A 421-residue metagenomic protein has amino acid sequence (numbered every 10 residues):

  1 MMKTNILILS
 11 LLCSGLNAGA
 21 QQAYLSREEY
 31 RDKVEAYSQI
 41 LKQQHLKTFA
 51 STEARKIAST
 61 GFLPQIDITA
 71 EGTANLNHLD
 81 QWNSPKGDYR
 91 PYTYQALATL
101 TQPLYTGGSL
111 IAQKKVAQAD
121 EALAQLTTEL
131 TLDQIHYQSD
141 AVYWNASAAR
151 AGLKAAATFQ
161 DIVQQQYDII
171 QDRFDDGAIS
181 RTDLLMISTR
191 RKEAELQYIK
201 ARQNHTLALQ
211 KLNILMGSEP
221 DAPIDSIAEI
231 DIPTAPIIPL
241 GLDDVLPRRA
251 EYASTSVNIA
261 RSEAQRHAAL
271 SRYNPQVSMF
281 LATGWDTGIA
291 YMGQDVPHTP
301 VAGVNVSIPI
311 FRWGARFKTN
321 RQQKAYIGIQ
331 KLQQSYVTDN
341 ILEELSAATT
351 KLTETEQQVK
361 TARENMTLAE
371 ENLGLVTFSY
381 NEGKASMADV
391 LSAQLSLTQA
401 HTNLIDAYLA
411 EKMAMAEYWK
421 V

Functional and structural regions predicted by a protein language model:
M1-R27: Bacterial Sec-dependent N-terminal signal peptides
A20-D67, P220-A260, T338, T349 (+1 more regions): Bacterial Sec-pathway N-terminal export signals of envelope proteins
K42, Q65-G87, T101-L130, A253 (+4 more regions): Small/polar (Gly/Ser/Thr/Ala-rich) solvent-exposed segments that form structured loops/beta-strands/short helices used
Q43-A58, T131, I135-K154, D172 (+4 more regions): Amphipathic alpha-helical coiled-coil segments
S59, T101-P103, H267-L270, N305-S307: Transmembrane beta-barrel domains of outer membrane proteins
Y94-A98, P300-V306: Hydrophobic, lipid-facing positions within transmembrane beta-strands of outer-membrane proteins
Q134-L246, A348-K351, T355, L397: Periplasmic alpha-helical coiled-coil/stalk elements that build and connect Gram-negative outer-membrane
